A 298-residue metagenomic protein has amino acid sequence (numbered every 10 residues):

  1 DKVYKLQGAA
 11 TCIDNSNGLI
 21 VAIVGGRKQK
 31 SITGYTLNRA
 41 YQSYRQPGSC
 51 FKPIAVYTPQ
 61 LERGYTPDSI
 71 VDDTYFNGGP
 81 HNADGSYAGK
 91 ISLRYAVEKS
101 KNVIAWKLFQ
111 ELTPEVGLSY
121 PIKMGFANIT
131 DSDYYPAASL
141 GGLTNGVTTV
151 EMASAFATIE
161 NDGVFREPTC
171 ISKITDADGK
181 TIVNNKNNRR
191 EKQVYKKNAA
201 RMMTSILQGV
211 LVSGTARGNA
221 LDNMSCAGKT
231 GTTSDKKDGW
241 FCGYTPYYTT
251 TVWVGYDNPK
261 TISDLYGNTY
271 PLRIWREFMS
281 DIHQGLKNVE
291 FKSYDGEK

Functional and structural regions predicted by a protein language model:
D1-K2, Q7-D14, A22-V24, K30-S43 (+1 more regions): A penicillin-recognizing enzyme superfamily signal
K5, F51, T66, A88-S92 (+8 more regions): Short, solvent-exposed loop/turn segments at the edges of secondary structure
L6-G8, I32-I54, P67-I70, I91 (+1 more regions): Short active-site loop at a secondary-structure junction that contains or immediately precedes the catalytic residue(s)
G18, R45-V71, A96, A155-I159 (+3 more regions): Active-site SXXK
G18, V56-Y65, F76, E98-N102 (+6 more regions): Sec-exported extracytoplasmic/periplasmic mature domains
T33, L37, F51, Q60-N77 (+3 more regions): Short, well-structured active-site flanking segments
Y65-L118, A177-G209: Conserved catalytic neighborhood of penicillin-recognizing serine enzymes
P80-N82, T113-S154: Mid-domain, small-residue-enriched loop/turn segments at the edges of structured enzyme/sensor domains
